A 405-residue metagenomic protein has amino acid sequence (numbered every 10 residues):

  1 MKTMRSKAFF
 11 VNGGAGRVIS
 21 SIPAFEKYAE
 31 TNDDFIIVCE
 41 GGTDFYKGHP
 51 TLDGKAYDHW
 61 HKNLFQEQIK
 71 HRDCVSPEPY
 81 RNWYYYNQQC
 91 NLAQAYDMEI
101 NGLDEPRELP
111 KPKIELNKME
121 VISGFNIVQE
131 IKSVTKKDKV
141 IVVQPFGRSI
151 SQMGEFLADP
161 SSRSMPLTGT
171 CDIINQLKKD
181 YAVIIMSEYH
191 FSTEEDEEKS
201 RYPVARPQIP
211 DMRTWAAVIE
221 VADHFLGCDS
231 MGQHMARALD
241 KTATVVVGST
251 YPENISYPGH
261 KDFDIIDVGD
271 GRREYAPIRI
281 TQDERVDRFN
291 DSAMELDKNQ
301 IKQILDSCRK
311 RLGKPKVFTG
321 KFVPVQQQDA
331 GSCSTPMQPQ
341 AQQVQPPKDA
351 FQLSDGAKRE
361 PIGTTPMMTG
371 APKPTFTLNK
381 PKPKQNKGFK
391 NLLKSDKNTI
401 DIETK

Functional and structural regions predicted by a protein language model:
M1-T51: N-terminal pre-catalytic "stem/leader" segment of glycosyltransferase-like enzymes
S6-A8, V140, H224: Structural motif
A15-I19, F156-N254: Donor-binding and catalytic core of enzymes assembling or modifying cell-surface/extracellular glycoconjugates
T31-N32, G41-F125, Q129-L157, T250-N254 (+1 more regions): Conserved nucleotide-diphosphate donor binding/catalytic pocket of glycan-assembly enzymes
A56, E67-P77, I184, L226 (+2 more regions): Hydrophobic/aromatic beta-strand patches that form the interior of the parallel beta-sheet core in alpha/beta enzyme
R81-E130, G259-P336: Leloir-type glycosyltransferase catalytic cores
S149-E155, S192-D196, E274-A276: Short acidic/His/Gly/Ser-rich catalytic and metal-binding motifs that mark active-site loops of diverse hydrolases
F322-Q385: Acidic, proline-/serine-/threonine-rich low-complexity intrinsically disordered repeat tracts
